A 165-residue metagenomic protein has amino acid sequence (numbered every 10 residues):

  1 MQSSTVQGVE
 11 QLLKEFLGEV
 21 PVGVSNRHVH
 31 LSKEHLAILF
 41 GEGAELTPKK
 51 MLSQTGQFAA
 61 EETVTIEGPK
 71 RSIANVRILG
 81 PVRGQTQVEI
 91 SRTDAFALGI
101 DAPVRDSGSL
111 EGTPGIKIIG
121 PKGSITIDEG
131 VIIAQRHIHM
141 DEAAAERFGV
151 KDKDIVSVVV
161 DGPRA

Functional and structural regions predicted by a protein language model:
M1-L17: Short, low-complexity, charged amphipathic interaction modules
P21-P69, A74-P121, T126-V159: Short beta-strand-centered segments at strand-helix junctions
P163-A165: Short, intrinsically disordered, charge-balanced linker/junction segments flanking boundaries in proteins
